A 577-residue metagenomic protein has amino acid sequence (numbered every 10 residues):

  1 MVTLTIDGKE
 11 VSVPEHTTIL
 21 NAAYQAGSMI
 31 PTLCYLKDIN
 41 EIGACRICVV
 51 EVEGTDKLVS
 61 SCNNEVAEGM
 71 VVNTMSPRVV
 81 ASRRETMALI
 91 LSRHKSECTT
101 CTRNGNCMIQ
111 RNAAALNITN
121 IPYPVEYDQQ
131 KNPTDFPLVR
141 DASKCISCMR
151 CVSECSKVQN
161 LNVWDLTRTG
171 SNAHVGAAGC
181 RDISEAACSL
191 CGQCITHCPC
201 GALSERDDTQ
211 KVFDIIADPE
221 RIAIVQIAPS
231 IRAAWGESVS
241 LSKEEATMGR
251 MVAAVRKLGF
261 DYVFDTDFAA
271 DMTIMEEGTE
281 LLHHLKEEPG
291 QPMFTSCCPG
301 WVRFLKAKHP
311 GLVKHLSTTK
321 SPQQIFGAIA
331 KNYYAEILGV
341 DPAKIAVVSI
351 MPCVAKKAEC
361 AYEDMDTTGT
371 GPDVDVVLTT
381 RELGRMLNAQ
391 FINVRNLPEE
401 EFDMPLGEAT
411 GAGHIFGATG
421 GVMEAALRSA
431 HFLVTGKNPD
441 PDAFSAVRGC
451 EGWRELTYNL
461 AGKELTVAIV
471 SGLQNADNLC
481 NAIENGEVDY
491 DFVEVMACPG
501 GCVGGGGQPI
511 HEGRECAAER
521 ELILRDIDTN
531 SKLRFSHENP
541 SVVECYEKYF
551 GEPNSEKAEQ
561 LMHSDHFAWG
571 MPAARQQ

Functional and structural regions predicted by a protein language model:
M1-V2, V11, Y35-K37: Ubiquitin-like/PB1-type beta-grasp interaction modules and other compact soluble beta-rich domains
I6, R168, L460-G462: A generic beta-sheet turn/junction motif
I6-K9, E53-G54: Short strand-turn-strand beta-turns centered on an Asx-Gly dipeptide
K9-E15: A short N-terminal beta-strand-loop micro-motif at the entrance of redox/enzyme domains
V11, P133, S143, A186 (+3 more regions): Residues that cap or flank secondary-structure elements
P14, F136, I146, S189 (+2 more regions): Residue-level recognition of alpha-helix initiation/capping sites
E15-G69, N73-M75, V79, E205-Q577: Iron-sulfur-associated redox domains of electron-transfer enzymes in respiratory and anaerobic energy metabolism
R46-L190, T196, C200-D218, I222: Fe-S ferredoxin-like electron-transfer domains and their immediately adjacent linker/connector regions across
